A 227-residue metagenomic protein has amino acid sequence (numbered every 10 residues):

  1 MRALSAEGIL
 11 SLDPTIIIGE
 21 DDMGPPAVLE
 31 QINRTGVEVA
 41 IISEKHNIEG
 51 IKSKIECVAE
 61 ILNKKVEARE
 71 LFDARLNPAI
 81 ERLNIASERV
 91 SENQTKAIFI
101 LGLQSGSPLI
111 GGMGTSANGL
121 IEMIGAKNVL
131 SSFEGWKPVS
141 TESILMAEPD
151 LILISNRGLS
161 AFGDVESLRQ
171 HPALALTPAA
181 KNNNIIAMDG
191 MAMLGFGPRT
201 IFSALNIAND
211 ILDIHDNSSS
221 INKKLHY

Functional and structural regions predicted by a protein language model:
M1-Y227: N-terminal ligand-binding lobe of clamshell/alpha-beta domains
